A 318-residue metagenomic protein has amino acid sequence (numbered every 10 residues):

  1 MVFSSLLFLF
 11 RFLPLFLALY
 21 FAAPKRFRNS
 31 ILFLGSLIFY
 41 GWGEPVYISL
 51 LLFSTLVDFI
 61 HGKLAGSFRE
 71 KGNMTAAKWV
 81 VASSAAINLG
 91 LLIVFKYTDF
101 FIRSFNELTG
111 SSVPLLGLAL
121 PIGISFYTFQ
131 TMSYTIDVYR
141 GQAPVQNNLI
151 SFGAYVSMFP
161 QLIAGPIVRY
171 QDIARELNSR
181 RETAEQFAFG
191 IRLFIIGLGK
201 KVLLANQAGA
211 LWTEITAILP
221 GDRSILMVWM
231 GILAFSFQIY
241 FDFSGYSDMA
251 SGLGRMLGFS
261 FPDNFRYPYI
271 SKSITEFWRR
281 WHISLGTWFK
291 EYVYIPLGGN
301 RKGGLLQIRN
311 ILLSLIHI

Functional and structural regions predicted by a protein language model:
M1-H317: Membrane-embedded transmembrane alpha-helical bundles that form the catalytic cores of multi-pass lipid-modifying
